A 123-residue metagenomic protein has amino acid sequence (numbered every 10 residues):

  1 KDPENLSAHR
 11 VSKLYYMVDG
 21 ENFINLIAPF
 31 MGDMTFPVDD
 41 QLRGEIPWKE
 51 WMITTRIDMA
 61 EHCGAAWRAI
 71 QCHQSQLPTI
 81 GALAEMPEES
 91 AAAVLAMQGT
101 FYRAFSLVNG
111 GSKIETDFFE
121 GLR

Functional and structural regions predicted by a protein language model:
K1-R123: Metal-dependent de-N-acetylase/amidase catalytic core
